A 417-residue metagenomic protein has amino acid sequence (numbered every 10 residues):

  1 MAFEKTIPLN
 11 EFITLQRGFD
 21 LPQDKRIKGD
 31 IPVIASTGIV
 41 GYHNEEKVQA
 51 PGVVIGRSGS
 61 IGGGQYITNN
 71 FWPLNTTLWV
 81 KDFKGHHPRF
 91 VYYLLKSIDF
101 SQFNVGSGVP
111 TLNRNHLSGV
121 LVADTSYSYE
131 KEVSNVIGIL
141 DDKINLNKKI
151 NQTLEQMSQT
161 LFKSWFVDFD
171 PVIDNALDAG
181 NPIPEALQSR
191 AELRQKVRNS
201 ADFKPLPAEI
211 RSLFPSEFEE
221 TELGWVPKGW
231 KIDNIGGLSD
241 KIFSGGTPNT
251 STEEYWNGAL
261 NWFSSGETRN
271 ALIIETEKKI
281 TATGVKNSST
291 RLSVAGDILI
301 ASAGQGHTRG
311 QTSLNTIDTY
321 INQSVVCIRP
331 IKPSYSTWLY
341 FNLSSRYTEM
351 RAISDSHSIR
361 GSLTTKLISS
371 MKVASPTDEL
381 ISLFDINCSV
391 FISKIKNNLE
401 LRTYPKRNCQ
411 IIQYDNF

Functional and structural regions predicted by a protein language model:
M1-A35, L121-L161, P205-G246, D378-F417: Non-catalytic DNA-recognition/assembly elements of restriction-modification systems
T6-G52, G59, Q65-T68, W72-N75 (+4 more regions): Sequence-specific dsDNA recognition surfaces
A35-I98, V105-G108, N113-L117, S264-S265 (+3 more regions): A short beta-sheet element
G106-P110, R114-K131, N135, H357-G361 (+2 more regions): Short, charged, low-complexity amphipathic alpha-helix
F162-D168, I173: Extended amphipathic alpha-helical segments with heptad-repeat/coiled-coil character used for oligomerization, fusion
N175-E219: Intrinsic disorder at enzyme termini
S334-T337, F341-N342, S358-I359, A374 (+2 more regions): Long, low-charge, small-residue-enriched segments that form tightly packed helices used for assembly/packing
